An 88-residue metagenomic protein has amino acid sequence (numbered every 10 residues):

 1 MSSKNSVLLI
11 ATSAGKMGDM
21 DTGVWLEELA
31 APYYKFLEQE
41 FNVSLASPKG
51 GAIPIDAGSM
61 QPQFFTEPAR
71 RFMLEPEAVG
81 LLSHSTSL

Functional and structural regions predicted by a protein language model:
M1-L88: Extended, subdomain-level signal for the structured scaffold at the beginning of enzyme domains
